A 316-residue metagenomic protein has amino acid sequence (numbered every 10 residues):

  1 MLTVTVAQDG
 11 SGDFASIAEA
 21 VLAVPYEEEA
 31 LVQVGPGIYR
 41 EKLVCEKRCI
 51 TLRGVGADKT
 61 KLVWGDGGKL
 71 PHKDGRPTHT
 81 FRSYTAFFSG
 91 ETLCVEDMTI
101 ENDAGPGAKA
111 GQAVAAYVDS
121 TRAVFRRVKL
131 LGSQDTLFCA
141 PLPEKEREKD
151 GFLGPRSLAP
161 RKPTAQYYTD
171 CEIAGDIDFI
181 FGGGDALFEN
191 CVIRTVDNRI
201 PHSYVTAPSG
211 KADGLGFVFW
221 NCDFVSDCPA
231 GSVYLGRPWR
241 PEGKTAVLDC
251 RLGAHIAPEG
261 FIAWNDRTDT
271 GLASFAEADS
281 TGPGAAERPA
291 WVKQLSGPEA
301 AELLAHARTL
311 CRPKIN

Functional and structural regions predicted by a protein language model:
L2-N316: Sequence-level preference for short, compositionally simple segments enriched in small aliphatic or small polar residues
